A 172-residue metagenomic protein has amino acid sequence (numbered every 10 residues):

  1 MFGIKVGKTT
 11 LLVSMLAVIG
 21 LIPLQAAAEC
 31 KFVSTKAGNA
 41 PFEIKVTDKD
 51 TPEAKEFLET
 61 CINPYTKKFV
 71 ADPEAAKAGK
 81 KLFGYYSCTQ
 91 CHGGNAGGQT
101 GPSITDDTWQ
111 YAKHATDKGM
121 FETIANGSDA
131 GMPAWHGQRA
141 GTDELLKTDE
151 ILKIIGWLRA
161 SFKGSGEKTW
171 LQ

Functional and structural regions predicted by a protein language model:
F2-V13: Bacterial N-terminal signal peptides that target proteins for export
V13-L21: Bacterial N-terminal signal peptides
G20, P73-G79: Short, intrinsically disordered, charge-biased short linear motifs at domain edges
P23-Q25: N-terminal signal peptide c-region/cleavage motif recognized by signal peptidases
E29-E74, Y85, P133-Q172: Flexible coil segments in periplasmic/lumen-exposed cytochrome c-class electron-transfer proteins
A75, T116-M120, S128, E150-I151: Stable alpha-helical elements in mature extracytoplasmic
K80, G93-A125, T142-E144: Gly/Gly-Pro-rich "capping" loops immediately C-terminal to redox-active cysteine motifs in periplasmic/lumenal
K81-S103, N126, A130-G131, A160-W170: Periplasmic/extracellular electron-transfer cofactor-ligation site, primarily the c-type cytochrome heme-c attachment
